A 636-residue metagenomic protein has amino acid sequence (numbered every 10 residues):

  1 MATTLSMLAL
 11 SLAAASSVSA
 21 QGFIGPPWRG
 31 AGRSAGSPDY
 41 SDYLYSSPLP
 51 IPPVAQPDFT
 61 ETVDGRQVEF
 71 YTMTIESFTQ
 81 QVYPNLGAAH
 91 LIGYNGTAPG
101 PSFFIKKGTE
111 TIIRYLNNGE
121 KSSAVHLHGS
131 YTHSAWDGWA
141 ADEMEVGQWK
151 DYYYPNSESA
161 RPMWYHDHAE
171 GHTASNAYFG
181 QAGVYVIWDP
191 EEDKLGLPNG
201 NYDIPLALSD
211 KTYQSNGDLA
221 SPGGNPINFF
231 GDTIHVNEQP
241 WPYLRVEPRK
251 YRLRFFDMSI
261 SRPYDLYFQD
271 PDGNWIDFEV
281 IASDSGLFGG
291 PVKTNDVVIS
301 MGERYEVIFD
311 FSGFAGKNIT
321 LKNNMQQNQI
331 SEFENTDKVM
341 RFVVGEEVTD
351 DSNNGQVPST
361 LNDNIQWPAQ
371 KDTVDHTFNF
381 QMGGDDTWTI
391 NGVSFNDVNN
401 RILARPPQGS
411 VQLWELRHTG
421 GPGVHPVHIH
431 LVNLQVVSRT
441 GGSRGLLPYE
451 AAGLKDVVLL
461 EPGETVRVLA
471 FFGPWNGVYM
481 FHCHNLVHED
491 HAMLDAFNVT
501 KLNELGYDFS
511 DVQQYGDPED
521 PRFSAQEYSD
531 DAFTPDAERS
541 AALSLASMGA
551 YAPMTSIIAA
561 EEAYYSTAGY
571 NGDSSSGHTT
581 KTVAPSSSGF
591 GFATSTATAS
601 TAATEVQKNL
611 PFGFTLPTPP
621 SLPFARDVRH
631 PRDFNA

Functional and structural regions predicted by a protein language model:
M1-A20, A625-A636: Fungal secretory targeting signals
Q21-T72, E76, Y178-S209, L287-V424 (+3 more regions): Extended terminal and domain-junction accessory segments
V54-Q56, T97-G100, E110, E170 (+5 more regions): Short alpha-helical segments and helix-capping/turn motifs at coil-helix boundaries
V68-I187, G196, R262-V297, N318-E332 (+3 more regions): Histidine- and aromatic-enriched segments that form or immediately flank copper-ligand environments
T132-M144, Y153, L208, T212-S359 (+1 more regions): Histidine- and aromatic-rich segments of cupredoxin/plastocyanin-like copper-binding domains
T567-A636: Fungal extracellular serine/threonine-rich, low-complexity, intrinsically disordered "mucin-like" regions of secreted
